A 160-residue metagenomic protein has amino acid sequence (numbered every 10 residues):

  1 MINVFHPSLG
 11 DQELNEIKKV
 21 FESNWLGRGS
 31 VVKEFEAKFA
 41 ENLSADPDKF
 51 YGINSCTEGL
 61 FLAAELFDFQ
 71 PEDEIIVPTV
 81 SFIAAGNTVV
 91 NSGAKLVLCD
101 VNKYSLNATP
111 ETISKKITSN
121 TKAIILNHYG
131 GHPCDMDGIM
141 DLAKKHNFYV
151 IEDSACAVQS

Functional and structural regions predicted by a protein language model:
M1-L26, S30: N-terminal "arm"/small-domain region of PLP-dependent enzymes with the aminotransferase-like
H6-P7, D100, Y129: Conserved donor-binding loops in enzymes that form glycosidic bonds
L9, G27, S81, Y104-S105 (+1 more regions): Glycine-/small-residue-rich active-site loops that bind phosphorylated ligands and cofactors
I17, F39, G59, I75 (+5 more regions): Generic structural signal for small/hydrophobic residues in well-ordered secondary structure, especially within
R28-E74, T88-S92, L98-D100: Phosphate-binding glycine-rich loop
A63-I117, A123-I125: Conserved PLP-anchoring active-site segment centered on the Schiff-base-forming lysine
Y104-S160: Active-site phosphate-binding strand-loop segment of PLP-dependent enzymes
